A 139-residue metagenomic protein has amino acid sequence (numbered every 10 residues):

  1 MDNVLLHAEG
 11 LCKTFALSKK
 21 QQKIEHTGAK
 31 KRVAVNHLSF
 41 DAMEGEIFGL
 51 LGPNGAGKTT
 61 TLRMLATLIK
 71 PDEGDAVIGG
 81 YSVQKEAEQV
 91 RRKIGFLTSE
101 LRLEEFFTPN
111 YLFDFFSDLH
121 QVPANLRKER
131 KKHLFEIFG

Functional and structural regions predicted by a protein language model:
F48-L50, L62: Short hydrophobic beta-strand immediately N-terminal to the Walker A/P-loop
P53-G57: Walker A (P-loop) phosphate-binding loop of ABC-type ATPase nucleotide-binding domains
A66: Helix-to-loop junction immediately C-terminal to a conserved catalytic motif
G74-K85, V90: Conserved ABC transporter NBD signature motif
R91-R92, F106-D114: Short coil-to-helix segment of the ABC ATPase nucleotide-binding domain corresponding to the Q-loop/switch region
D114, D118, N125-G139: Conserved ABC ATPase "signature" region
